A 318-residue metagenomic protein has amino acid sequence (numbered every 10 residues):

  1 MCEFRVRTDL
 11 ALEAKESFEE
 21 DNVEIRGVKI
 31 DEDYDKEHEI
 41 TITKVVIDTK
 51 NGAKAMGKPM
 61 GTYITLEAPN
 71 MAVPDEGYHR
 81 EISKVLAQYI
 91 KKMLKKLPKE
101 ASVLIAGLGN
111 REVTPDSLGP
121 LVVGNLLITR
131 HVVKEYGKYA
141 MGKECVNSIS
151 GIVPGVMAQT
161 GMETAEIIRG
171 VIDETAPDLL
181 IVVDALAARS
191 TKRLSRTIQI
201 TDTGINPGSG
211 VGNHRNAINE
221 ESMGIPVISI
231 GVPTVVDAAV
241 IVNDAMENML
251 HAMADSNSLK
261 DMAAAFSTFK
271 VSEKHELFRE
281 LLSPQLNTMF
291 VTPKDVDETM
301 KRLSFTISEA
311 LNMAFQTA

Functional and structural regions predicted by a protein language model:
M1-P59: N-terminal amphipathic/basic leader segments beginning at the initiator methionine
K50-K96: An N-terminal, well-structured beta->alpha segment
G61, G77, E81, V85 (+6 more regions): Conserved active-site and cofactor/substrate-binding residues in soluble primary-metabolism enzymes
A106, N110-N147, G151: Glycine-rich phosphate/diphosphate-binding loop of Rossmann-like nucleotide-binding domains
L108-D116, A158, A185-R189: Gly/Ser/Thr-rich loops at beta-strand to alpha-helix junctions that form or flank small-molecule/cofactor-binding
G142-V171: A structural-propensity feature for long, helix-poor, extended segments
I152-V153, V182-A318: A structural signal for small-residue-enriched, beta-sheet-centric alpha/beta enzyme cores and oligomeric scaffold folds
I172, P177-D178: Proline-aspartate-enriched helix->loop->beta-strand connector
